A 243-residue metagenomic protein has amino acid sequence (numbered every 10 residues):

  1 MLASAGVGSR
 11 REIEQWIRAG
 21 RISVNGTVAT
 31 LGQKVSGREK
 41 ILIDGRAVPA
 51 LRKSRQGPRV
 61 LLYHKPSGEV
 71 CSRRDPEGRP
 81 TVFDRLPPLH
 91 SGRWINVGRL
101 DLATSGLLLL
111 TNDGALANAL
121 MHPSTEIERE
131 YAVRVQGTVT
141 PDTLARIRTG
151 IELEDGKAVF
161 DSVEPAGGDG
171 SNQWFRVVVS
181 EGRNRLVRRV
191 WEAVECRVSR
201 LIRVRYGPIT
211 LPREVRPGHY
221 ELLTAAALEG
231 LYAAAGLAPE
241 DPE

Functional and structural regions predicted by a protein language model:
M1-E243: Basic, flexible Lys/Arg- and Gly-enriched helix-loop patches that mediate nucleic-acid binding at interfaces with rRNA
